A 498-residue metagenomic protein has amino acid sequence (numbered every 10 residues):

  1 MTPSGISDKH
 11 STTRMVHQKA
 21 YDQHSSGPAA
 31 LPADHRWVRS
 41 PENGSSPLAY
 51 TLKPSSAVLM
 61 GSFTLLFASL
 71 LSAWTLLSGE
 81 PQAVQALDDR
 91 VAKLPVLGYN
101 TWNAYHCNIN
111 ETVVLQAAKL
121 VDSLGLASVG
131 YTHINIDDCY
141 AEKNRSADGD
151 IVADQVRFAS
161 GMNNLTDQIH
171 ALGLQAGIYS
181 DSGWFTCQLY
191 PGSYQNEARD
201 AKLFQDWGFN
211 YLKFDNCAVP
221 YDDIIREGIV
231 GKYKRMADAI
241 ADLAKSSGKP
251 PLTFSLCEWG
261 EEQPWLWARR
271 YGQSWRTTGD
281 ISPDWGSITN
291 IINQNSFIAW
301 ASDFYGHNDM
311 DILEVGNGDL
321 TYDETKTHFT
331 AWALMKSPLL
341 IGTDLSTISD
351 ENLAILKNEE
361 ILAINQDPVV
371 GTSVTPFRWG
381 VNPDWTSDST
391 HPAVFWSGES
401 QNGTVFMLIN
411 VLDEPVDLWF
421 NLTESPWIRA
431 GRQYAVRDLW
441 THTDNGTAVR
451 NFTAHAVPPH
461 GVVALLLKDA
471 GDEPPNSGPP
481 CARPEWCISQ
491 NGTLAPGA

Functional and structural regions predicted by a protein language model:
T2, T51-Q85: Fungal secretory targeting signals
Q82-L115, L120, I240-A241, L252 (+2 more regions): N-terminal module-boundary/linker segments of secreted carbohydrate-active enzymes
P95-T101, G130-D137, Q175-S180, N210-D215 (+6 more regions): Structural recognition of the beta-strand scaffold that forms the well-ordered cores of secreted hydrolase catalytic
A117-D223, I229: Aromatic-lined carbohydrate-binding/catalytic grooves of carbohydrate-active enzymes
H170, L174-P191, A237, A241-P264: Aromatic-lined carbohydrate-recognition surfaces of secreted/lumenal glycan-active proteins
R199, S246-G248, L252-D344: Glycan-recognition surfaces
W332-M335, L340-G342, S387-W427: Carbohydrate-binding surface patches
G446-G497: C-terminal beta-strand-rich structural cap/linker in extracellular carbohydrate-active enzymes
